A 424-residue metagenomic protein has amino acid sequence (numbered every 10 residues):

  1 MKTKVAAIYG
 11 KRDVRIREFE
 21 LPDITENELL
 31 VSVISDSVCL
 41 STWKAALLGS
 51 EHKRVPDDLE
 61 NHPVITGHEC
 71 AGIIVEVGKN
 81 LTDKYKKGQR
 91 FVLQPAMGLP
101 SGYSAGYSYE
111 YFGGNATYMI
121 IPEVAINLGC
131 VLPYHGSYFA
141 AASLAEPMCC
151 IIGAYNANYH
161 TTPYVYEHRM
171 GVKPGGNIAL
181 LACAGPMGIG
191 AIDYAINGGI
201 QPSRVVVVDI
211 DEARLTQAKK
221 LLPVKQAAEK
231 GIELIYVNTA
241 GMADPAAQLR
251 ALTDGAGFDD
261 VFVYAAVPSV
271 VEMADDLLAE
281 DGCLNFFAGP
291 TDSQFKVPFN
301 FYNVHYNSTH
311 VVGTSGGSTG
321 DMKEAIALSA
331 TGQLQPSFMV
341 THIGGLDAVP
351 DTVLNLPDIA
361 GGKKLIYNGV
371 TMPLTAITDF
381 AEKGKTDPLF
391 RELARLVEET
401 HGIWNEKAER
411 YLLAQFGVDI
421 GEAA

Functional and structural regions predicted by a protein language model:
M1-T66, T400-A424: Short N-terminal strand-loop motif that marks the start of NAD(P)H/FAD-dependent oxidoreductase cofactor-binding domains
P22-S37, E51-P100, G113, A125 (+1 more regions): Glycine-rich beta-strand-centered segment in the early N-terminal region that forms part of a ligand/cofactor-binding
P95-N177: NAD(P)H dinucleotide-binding glycine-rich loop of Rossmann-like/cofactor-binding domains, especially the beta1-alpha1
T162, A243-Q248, S269-D276, G320-A424: C-terminal hydrophobic helical "lid"/dimerization subdomain of Rossmann-like NAD(P)H-dependent oxidoreductases
G175-G176, L181, I192-V270, L393: Adenosine-nucleotide cofactor-binding segment
P186-M187, R214: Hydrophobic/small residue at the entry helix of a nucleotide-binding pocket
S269-E272, D276, A288-S308: Rossmann-fold NAD(P)-binding glycine/threonine-rich loop
L278-E280: Helix-to-beta-strand junctions that scaffold the AdoMet/dcAdoMet cofactor pocket in Class I SAM-dependent enzymes
